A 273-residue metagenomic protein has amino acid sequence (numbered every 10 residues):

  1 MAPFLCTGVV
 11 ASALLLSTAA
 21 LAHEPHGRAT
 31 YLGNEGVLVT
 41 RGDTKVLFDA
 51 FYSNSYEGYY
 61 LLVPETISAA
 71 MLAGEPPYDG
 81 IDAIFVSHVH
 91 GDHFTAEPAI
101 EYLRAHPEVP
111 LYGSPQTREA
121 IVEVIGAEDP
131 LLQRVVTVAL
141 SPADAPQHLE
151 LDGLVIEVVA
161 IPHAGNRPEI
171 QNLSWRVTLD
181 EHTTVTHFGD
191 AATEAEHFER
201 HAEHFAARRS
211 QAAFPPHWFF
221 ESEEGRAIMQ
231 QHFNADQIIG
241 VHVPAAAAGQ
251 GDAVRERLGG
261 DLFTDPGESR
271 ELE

Functional and structural regions predicted by a protein language model:
M1-V9: Bacterial N-terminal signal peptides that target proteins for export
S17-A19: N-terminal signal peptide c-region/cleavage motif recognized by signal peptidases
H23-G74, E169-A192: Conserved beta-strand hairpin/beta-sheet module of binuclear metal-dependent hydrolase folds, prominently
T44-F85, V89, A96-E101, A192-R208: Pre-active-site segment of Zn-dependent metallo-hydrolases
F48-D49, G80-D92, Y112-P115, T186-A191 (+4 more regions): Active-site neighborhood of phospho(di)ester-bond hydrolases with catalytic His/Asp-centered motifs
L72-S141: Active-site HxH/HxHxD metal-binding segment of metal-dependent hydrolases
I125-L154, A227-E273: Binuclear metal-ion centers of metallo-dependent hydrolases, dominated by the metallo-beta-lactamase
I161-H232: Active-site-proximal loop/helix segments of hydrolase catalytic cores
